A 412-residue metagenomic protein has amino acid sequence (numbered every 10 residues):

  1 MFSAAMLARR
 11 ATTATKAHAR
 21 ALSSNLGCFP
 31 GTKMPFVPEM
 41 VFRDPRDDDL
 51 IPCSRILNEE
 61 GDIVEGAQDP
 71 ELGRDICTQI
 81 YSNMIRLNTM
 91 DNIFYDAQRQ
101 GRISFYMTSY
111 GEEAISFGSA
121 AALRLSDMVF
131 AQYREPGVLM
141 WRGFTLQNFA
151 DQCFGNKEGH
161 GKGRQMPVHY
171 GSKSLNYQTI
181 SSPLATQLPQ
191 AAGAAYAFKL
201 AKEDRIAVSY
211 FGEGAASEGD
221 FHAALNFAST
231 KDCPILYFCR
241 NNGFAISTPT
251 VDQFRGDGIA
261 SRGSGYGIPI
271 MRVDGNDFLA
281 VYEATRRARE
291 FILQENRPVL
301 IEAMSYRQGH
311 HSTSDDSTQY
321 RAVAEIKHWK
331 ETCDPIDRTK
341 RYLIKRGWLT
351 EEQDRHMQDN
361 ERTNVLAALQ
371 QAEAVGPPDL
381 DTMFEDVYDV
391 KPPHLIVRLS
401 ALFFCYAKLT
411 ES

Functional and structural regions predicted by a protein language model:
F2, M6-L7, A11-R134, V375 (+1 more regions): N-terminal amphipathic, basic-rich helices that act as targeting or association modules
D62-I63, P136, L175, N242-A245: A short, flexible beta-alpha/helix-coil linker loop
L87, L125, N360-A367, D389-P393: A short structural micro-motif
T89-N92, D96-K231, D252-R255, A260 (+1 more regions): Cofactor-binding active-site loop characterized by glycine-rich and histidine/acidic residues
I93-A97, W348-E351, E373-T382: Surface-exposed helix-capping loop/turn segments at secondary-structure junctions
Y177-A374: Glycine-rich ThDP/TPP pyrophosphate-binding loop and its adjacent helix/strand module within ThDP-dependent enzymes
A374-S412: C-terminal intrinsically disordered, low-complexity extensions immediately downstream of enzyme catalytic cores
